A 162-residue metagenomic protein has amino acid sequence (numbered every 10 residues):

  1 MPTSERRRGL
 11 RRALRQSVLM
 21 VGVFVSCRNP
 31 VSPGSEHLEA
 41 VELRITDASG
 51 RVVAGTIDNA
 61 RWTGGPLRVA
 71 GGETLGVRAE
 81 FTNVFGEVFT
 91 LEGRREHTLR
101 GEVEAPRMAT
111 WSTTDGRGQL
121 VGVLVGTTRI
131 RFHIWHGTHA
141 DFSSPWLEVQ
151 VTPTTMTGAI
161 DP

Functional and structural regions predicted by a protein language model:
M1-L10: N-terminal secretory signal peptides that target proteins for export/translocation
R12-L19: Sec-dependent signal peptide recognition, specifically the positively charged N-region followed immediately by
F24-S26: C-terminal motif of bacterial Sec signal peptides marking the signal peptidase cleavage site
R28-P162: Extracytoplasmic soluble-region selector
